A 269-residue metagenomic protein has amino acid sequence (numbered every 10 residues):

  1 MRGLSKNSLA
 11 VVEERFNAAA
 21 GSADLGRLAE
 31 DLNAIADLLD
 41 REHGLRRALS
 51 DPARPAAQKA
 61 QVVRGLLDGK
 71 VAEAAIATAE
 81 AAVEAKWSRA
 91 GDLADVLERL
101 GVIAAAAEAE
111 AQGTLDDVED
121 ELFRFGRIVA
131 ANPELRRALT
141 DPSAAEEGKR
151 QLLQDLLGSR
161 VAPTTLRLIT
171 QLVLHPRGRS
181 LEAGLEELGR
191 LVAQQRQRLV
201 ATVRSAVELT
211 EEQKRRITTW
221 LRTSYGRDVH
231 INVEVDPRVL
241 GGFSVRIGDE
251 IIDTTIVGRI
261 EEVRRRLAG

Functional and structural regions predicted by a protein language model:
M1-S244, E250, T254-G269: Elongated, mostly alpha-helical coiled-coil "stalk/stator" tethers of large membrane protein machines
